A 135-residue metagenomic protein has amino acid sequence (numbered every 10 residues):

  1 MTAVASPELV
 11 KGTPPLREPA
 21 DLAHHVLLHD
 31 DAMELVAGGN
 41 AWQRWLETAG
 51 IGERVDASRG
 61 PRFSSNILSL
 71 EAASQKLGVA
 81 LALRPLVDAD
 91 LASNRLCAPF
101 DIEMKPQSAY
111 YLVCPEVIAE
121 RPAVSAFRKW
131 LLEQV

Functional and structural regions predicted by a protein language model:
T2-L77, A82, L86-K105: C-terminal regulatory
R84-S93, I102-V135: C-terminal effector-binding regulatory domain of bacterial HTH transcription factors
